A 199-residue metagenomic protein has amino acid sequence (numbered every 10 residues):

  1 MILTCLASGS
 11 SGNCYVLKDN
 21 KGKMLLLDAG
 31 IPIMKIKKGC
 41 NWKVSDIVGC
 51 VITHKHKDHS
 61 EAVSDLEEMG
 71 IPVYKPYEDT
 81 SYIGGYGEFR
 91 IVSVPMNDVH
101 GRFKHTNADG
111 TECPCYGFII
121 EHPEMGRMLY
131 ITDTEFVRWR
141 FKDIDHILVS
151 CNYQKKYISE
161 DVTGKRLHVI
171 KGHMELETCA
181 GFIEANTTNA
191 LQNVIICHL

Functional and structural regions predicted by a protein language model:
M1-C40, P114-D133, H146: Conserved beta-strand hairpin/beta-sheet module of binuclear metal-dependent hydrolase folds, prominently
L6-S8, A29-I31, K55, E78-D79 (+4 more regions): Active-site metal-binding loops of divalent metal-dependent hydrolases
S11-C14, K55-H56, E61, S93: Structured catalytic core of nucleotide-sugar glycosyltransferases
G22, V44-I47, G70, M125 (+2 more regions): A general structural motif
K23, P32-P76: Active-site metal-binding motif and surrounding structural segment of the metallo-beta-lactamase
V63-E68, D79-Y86, R138-D143: Short loop/helix-cap segments at secondary-structure boundaries that form the rim of catalytic
Y86-L148: Catalytic core of the metallo-beta-lactamase
F141-L199: Cap/insert and terminal regions of metallo-dependent hydrolase folds
